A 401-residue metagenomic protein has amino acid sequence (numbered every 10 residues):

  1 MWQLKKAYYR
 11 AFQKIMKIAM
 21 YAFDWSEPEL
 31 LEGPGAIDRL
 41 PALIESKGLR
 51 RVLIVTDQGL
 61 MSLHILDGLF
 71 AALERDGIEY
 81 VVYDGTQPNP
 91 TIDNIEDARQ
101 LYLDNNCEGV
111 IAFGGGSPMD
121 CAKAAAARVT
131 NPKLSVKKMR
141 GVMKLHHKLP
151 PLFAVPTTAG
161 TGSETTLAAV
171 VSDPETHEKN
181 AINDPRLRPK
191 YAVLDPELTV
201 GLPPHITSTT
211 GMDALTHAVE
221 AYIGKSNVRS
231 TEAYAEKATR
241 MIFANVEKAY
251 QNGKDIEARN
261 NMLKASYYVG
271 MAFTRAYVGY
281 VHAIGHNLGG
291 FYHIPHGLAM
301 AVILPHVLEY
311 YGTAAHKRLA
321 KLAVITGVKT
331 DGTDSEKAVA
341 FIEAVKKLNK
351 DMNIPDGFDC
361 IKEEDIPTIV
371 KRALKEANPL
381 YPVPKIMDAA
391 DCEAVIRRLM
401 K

Functional and structural regions predicted by a protein language model:
M1-V82: An N-terminal, well-structured beta->alpha segment
L4-A11, L319, K329-K401: C-terminal charged capping/lid subdomain of soluble metabolic enzymes
M61-K133, K248-R259: N-terminal small/polar loop signature for handling phosphorylated ligands or for N-terminal nucleophile
D93-E197: Glycine/threonine-rich beta-strand-loop-alpha-helix active-site module that forms ligand/phosphate-binding
A168-A276: Carboxylate- and glycine-rich phosphate/diphosphate-binding segment that chelates Mg2+/Mn2+
K225-Y234, A249-N261, A276-V281, S335-A338 (+2 more regions): Flexible, glycine/charged-enriched surface loops at secondary-structure junctions
A276-A340, K346: C-terminal catalytic subdomain
